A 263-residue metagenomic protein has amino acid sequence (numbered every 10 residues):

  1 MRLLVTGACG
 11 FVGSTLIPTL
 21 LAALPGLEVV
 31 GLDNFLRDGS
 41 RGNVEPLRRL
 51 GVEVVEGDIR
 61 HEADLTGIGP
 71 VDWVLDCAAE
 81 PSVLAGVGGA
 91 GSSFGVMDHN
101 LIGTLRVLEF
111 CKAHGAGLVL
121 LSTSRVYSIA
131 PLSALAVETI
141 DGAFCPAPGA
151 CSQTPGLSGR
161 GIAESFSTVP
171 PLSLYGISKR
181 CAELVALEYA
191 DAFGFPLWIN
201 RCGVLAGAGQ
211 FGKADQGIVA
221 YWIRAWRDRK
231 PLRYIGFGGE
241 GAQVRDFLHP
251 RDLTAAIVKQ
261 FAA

Functional and structural regions predicted by a protein language model:
M1-G203, R251, F261: N-terminal Rossmann-like NAD(P)+-binding domain of SDR-like oxidoreductases, especially those catalyzing
N43-E45, V219-W222: Intrinsically disordered, low-complexity boundary segments flanking structured domains
C111-K112, G161, Q210-G212, Y234: Intrinsically disordered, low-complexity segments enriched in polar/charged residues with Gly/Pro, especially when
K112, Q153, Q210, Q216 (+2 more regions): Residue-identity detector for glutamine
S133-A134, G212-Y221: A glycine/serine/threonine-rich, flexible loop-to-helix segment that serves as the NAD(P) cofactor-binding "lid"
F166, Y234-F237: Short, flexible turn/loop "capping" segments at secondary-structure junctions
L172-Y175, G203-Q216, F237-R251: Glycine-rich "substrate-gating" loop/helix at the edge of Rossmann-like oxidoreductase active sites
A220-R233, F247-A263: Alpha-helical substrate-binding/gating segment
